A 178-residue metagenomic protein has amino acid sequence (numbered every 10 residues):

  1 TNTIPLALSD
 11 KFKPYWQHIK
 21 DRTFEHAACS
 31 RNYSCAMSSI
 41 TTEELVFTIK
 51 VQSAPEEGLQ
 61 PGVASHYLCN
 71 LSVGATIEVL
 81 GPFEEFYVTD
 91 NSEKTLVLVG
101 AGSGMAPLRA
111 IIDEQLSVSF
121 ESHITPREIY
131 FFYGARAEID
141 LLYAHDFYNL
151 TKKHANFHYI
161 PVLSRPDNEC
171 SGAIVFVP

Functional and structural regions predicted by a protein language model:
T1-A75, A135-R136, V162-P166: Ferredoxin-reductase
S30, E93-K94: Short coil/loop residues immediately preceding or within conserved phosphate-binding loops of NTP-utilizing enzyme
S39, T89-S92, H123-T125: Short, flexible hinge/linker loops that cap or flank conserved catalytic cores
L80-E93: A short, basic/flexible loop-to-alpha-helix module at the beginning of a structural domain
T95-V99: Conserved beta-strand elements of the Class I
G100-G104: Central I-helix of cytochrome P450 enzymes
M105-F120: Histidine-anchored nucleotide/phosphate-binding helix
S122-P178: Reductase modules of NAD(P)H-dependent flavoproteins
